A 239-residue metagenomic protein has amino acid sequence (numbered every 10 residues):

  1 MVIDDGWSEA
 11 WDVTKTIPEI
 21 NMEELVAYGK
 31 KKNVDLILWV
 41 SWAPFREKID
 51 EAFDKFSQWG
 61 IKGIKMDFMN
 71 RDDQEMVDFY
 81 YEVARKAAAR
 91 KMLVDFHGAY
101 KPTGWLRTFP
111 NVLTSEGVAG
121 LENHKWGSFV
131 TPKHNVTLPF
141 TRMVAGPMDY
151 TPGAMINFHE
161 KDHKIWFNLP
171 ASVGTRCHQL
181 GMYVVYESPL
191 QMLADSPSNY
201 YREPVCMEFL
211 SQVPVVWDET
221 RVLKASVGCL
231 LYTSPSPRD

Functional and structural regions predicted by a protein language model:
V2-A171, T175: Aromatic- and carboxylate-enriched substrate-binding clefts and catalytic-loop regions of carbohydrate-active enzymes
V118, M155, D195-S198, P214-V215 (+1 more regions): Short capping/connector residues at structural and topological boundaries
M143, H178, E203, S226-V227: A generic structural signal for short, non-catalytic loop/turn and secondary-structure boundary residues
S172, S196-P197, D239: Intrinsically disordered, low-complexity serine/threonine-rich segments
C177, G181-W217: Catalytic cores of secreted or luminal carbohydrate-active enzymes
V213-L231: Edge strands and adjacent loops of beta-rich recognition modules
Y232-D239: Conserved small/polar residues in nucleotide/adenosyl-binding loops
